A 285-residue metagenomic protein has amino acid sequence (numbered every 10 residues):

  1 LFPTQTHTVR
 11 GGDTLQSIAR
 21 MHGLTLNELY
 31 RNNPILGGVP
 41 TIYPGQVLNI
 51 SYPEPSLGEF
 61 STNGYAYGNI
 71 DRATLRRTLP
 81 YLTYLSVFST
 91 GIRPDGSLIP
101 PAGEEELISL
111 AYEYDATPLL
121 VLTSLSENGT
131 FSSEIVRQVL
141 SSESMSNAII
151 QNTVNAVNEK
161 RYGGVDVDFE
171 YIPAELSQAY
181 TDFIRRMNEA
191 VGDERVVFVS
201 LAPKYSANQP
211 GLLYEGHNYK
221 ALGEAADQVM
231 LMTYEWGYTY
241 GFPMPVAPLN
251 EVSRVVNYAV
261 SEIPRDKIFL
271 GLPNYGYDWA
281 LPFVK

Functional and structural regions predicted by a protein language model:
L1-T25, Q46: Primarily a LysM-type cell-wall glycan-binding module
Y30-V39: Short acidic beta-strand-loop surface patches of small beta-rich interaction domains
S51-N152: Glycan-recognition patch characteristic of GH18 chitinases/ENGases and related GlcNAc/peptidoglycan-binding proteins
T62-G64, T83-V87, P118-L122, V165-V167 (+3 more regions): Hydrophobic faces of well-ordered beta-strands that scaffold small-molecule active sites in alpha/beta enzyme cores
S86-S89, A148-A179, Q228-F242: Active-site groove signature of glycoside hydrolases
P94-A102, L176-K285: Substrate-binding surface in catalytic domains of secreted glycosidases
T123-V139, D166-A174, A202-S206: Aromatic-lined carbohydrate-binding surfaces of glycoside hydrolases
